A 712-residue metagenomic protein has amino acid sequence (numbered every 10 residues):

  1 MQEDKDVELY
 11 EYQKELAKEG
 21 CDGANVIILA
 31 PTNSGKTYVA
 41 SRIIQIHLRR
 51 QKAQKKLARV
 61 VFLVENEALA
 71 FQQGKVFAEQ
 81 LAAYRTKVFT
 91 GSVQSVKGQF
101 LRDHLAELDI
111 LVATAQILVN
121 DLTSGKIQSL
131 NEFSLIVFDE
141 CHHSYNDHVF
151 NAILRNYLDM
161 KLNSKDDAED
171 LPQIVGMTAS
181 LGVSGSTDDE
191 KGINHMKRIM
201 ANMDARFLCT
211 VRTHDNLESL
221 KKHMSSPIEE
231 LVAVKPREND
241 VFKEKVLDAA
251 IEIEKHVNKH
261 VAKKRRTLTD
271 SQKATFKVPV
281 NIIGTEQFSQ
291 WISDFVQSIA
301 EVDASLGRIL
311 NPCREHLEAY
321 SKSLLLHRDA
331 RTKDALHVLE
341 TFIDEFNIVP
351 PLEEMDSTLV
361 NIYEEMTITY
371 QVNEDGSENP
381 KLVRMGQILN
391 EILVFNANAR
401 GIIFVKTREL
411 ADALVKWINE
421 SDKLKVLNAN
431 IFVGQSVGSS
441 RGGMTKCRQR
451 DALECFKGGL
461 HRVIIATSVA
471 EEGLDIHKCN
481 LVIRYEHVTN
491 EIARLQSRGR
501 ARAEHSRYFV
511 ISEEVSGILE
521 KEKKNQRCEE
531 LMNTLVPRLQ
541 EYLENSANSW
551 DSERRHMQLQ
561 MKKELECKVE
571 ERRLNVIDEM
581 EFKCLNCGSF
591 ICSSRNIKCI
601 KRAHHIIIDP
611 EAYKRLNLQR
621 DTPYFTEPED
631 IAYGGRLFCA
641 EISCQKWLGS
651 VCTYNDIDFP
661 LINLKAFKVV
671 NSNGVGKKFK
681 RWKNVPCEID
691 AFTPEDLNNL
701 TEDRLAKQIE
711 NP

Functional and structural regions predicted by a protein language model:
E11-Y12, I153, G192-S421, P628: Helicase motor interdomain insertion/brace
K14, K18-V26, S34-Q54, R155-D159: Walker A/P-loop NTP-binding motif
T32-R42, I46, K55-E79, I117-V119 (+2 more regions): Conserved Walker A/P-loop ATP-binding site and its immediately adjacent core in helicase/helicase-like ATPase domains
A53, L69-S92, M196, W417-L424: Conserved helix-turn-beta segment of the N-terminal RecA-like "Helicase ATP-binding" lobe in SF1/SF2 helicases
Q94-L105, T123, R400-F404, L410-W417 (+1 more regions): Conserved helicase ATPase core of P-loop NTP-dependent helicases/translocases
D109-L111, A115-V119, S124-V175, A179-S180 (+1 more regions): SF2 helicase catalytic motif II
Q173, A179-L181, Q496-E529: Conserved segment of the helicase C-terminal RecA-like domain
I511-C639, S643-P712: Non-catalytic, charged low-complexity extensions flanking SF2 helicase motor domains
